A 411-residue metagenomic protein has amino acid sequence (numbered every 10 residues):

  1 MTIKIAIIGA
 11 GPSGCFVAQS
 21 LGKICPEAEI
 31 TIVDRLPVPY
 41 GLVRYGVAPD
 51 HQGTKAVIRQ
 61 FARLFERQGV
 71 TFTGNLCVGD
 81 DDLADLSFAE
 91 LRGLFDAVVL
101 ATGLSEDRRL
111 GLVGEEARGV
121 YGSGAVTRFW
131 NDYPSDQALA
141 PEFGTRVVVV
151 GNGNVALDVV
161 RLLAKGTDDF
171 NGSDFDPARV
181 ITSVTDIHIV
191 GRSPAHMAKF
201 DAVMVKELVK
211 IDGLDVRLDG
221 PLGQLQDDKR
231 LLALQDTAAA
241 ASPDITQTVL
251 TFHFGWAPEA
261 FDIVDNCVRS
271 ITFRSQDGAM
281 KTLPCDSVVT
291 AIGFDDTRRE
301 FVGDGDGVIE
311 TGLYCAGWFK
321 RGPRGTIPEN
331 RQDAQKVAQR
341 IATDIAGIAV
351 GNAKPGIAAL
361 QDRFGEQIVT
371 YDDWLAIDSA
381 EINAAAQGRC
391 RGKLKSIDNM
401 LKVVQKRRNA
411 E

Functional and structural regions predicted by a protein language model:
M1-P12, F16-T31, G46-D50, R67 (+11 more regions): Rossmann-like nucleotide/phosphate-binding core characteristic of flavoprotein oxidoreductases
A10, V33-P37, N152, R192: Cofactor-binding loop segments of dinucleotide-utilizing enzymes, especially the Rossmann-like FAD- and NAD(P)+-binding
S13, V38, S105, V155 (+1 more regions): Conserved Rossmann-like nucleotide-cofactor binding loop
E29-I32, L157-S275, I345-A349, A353: Dinucleotide-binding/catalytic capping subdomain of oxidoreductase cores
R35-V38, Y45-L76, A125-A138, V180-T185 (+4 more regions): Glycine-rich active-site loop/strand segments that organize a redox cofactor
V38-A97, L231-Q247, T251: N-terminal Rossmann-like dinucleotide/flavin-binding domain of flavoprotein oxidoreductases that bind FAD/FMN
A62-R146: Glycine/serine-rich phosphate-binding loop and adjoining beta1-alpha1 elements at the start of nucleotide-handling
D107-I181, V302-G307: Glycine-rich dinucleotide-binding loop and its adjacent helix/turn
